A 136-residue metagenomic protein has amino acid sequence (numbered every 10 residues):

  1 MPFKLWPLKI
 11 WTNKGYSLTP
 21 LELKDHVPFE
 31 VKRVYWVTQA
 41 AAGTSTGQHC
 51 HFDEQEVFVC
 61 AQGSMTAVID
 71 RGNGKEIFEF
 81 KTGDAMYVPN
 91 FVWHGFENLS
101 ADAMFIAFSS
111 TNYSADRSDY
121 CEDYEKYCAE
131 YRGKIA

Functional and structural regions predicted by a protein language model:
M1-T82, M86, D102, F108-A136: Non-catalytic, conserved peripheral segments adjacent to functional cores
D84-M86, N90-G95: Histidine-centered metal-chelating micro-motifs
